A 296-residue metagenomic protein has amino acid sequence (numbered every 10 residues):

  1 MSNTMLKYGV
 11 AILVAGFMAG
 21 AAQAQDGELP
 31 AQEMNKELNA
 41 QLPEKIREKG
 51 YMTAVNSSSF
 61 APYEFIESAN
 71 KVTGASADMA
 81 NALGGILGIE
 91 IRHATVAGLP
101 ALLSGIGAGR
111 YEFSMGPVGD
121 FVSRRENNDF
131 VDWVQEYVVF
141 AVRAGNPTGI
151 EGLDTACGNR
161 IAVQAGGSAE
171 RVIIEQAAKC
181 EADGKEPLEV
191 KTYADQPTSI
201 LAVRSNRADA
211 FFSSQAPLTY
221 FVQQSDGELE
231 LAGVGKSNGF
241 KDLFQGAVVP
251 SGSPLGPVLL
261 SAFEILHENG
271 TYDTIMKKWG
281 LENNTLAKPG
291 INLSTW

Functional and structural regions predicted by a protein language model:
Q23-E90, K277-W296: N-terminal hydrophobic or amphipathic helices and topogenic motifs
Q25-E37, A80-I86, N146-P147, D154 (+3 more regions): Extended ligand-binding regions for polar small-molecule ligands
T53, I89-E90, G107-G116, N159-R160 (+3 more regions): Alpha-to-beta junction loops
V55-F60, T95-L99, G109-F121, E136 (+7 more regions): Beta->alpha turn/N-cap motifs
S58-A61, N70-I86, V118, Y137-D195 (+1 more regions): Bilobed "Venus flytrap"/periplasmic-binding protein-like clamshell domains and structurally analogous long
N81, G85, E90-T155: Acidic, polar ligand-binding/catalytic clefts
P100, P117-R125, V172-E181, S205 (+1 more regions): A ligand-binding cleft/hinge motif common to bilobed small-molecule-binding domains
Q135-V142, Q223-E264, L281-W296: Periplasmic-binding protein-like
